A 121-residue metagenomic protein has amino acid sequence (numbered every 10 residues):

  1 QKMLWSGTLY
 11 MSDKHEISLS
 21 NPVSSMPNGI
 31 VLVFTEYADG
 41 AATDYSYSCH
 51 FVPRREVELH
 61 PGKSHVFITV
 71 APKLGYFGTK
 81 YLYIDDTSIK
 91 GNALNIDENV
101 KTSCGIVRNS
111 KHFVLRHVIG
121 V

Functional and structural regions predicted by a protein language model:
Q1-K2: Fibrous stalk/shaft segments of extracellular and virion attachment machinery
T8-N28, Y37-C49: Surface-exposed ligand/attachment interfaces on beta-rich extracellular proteins
S12, T43, R55-V57, I84-D85 (+1 more regions): Intrinsic disorder/low-complexity signal
S20-M26, F51-E58, I119-V121: Extracellular and analogous surface-interaction loops
A42-G75: Acidic, aromatic-enriched beta-alpha/helix-loop junctions
S64, I68-V121: Extracellular jelly-roll beta-sandwich "head" domains, especially the C-terminal globular C1q domain
